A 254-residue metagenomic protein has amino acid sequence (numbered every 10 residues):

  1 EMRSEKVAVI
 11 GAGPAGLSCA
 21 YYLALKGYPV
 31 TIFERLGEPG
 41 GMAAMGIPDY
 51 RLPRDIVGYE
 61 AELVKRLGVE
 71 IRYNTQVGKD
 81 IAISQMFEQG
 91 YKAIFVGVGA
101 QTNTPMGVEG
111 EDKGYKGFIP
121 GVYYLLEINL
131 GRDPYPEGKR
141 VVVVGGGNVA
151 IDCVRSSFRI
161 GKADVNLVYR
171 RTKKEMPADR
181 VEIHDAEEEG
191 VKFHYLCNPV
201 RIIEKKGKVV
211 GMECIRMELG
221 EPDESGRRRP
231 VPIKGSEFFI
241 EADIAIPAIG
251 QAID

Functional and structural regions predicted by a protein language model:
E1-M2, G37, G107-V122: Non-heme iron-sulfur electron-transfer modules
M2-V7, G138: A short, charged/proline- and glycine-enriched loop that marks the coil->beta-strand transition at the N-terminal
E5-T31, V149-F158: N-terminal Rossmann-like FAD-binding beta1-loop-alpha1 element of flavoenzymes
A15, E38, Q101, V149 (+1 more regions): Conserved Rossmann-like nucleotide-cofactor binding loop
A20-Y22, A44-M45, M106-G110, V154-S156 (+1 more regions): Short amphipathic alpha-helical segments
Y28-A44, V165-K174: Glycine-rich FAD pyrophosphate-binding loop
G46-R51: Short glycine-enriched, charge-decorated loop/helix-capping segments at active-site entrances that position
D55-T104, G117-E137, R159-D254: A Rossmann-like FAD-binding core segment of flavoenzymes
